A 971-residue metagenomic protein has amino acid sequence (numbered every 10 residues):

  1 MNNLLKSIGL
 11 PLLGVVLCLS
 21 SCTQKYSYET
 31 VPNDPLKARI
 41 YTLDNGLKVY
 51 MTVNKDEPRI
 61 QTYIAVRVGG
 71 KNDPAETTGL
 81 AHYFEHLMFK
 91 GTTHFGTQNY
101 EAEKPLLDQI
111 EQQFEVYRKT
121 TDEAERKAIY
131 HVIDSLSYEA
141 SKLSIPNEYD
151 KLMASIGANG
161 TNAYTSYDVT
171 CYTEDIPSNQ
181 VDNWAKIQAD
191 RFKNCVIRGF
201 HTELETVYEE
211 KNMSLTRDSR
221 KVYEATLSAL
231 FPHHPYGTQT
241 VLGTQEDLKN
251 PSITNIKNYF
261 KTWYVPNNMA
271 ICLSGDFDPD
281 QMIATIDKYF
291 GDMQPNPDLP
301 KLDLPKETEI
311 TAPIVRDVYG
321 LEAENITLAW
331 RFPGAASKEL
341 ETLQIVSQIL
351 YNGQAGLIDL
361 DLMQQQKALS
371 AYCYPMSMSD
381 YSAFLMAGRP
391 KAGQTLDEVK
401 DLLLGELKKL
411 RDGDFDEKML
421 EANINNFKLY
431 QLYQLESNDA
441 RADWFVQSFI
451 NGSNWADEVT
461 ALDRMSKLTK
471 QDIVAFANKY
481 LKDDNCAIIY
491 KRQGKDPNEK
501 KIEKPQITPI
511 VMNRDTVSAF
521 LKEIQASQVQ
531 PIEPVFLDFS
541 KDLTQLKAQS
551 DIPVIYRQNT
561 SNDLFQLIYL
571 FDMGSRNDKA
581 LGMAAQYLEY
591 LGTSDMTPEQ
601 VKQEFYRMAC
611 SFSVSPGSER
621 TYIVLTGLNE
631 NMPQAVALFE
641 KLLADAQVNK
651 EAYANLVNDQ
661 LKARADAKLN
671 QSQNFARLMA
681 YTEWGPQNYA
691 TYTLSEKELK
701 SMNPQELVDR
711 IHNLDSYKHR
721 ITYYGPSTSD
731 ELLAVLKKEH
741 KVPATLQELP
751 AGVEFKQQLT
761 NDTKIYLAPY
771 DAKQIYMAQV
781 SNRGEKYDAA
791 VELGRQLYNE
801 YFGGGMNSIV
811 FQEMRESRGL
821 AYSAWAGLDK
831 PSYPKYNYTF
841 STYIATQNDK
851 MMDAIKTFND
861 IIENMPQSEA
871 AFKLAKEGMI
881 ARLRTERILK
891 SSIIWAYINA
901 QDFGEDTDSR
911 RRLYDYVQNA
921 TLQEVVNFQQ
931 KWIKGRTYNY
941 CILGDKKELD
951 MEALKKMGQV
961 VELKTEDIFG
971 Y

Functional and structural regions predicted by a protein language model:
M1-S7: Positively charged n-region of N-terminal signal peptides that target proteins for export
G9-S20: Bacterial N-terminal signal peptides
S21-M51, D278-Y319, N325, A329 (+8 more regions): Proteolytic maturation boundary segments
T52, E57-G70, G79-A81, T97-D190 (+17 more regions): M16 family metallopeptidases and their MPP-like homologs
V181-N183, P279-I283, K338, Q394-E398 (+5 more regions): Short, conserved charged micro-motifs
D190-I197, Y289-P297, L404-F415, K641-K650 (+3 more regions): A common structural junction motif
G199-L204, R220-K221, A225-L227, T238-N255 (+3 more regions): Hydrophobic, small-residue-rich alpha-helical packing segments that form membrane-like cores
